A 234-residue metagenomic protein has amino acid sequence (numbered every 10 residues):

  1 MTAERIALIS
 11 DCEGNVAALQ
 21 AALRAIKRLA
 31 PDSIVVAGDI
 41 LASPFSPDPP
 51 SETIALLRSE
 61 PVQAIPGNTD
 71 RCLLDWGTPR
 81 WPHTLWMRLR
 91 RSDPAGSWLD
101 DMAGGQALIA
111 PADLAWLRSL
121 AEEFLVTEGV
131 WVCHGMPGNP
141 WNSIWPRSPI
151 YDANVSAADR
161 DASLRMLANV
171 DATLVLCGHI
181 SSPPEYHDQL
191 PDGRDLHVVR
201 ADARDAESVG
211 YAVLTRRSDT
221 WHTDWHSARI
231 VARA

Functional and structural regions predicted by a protein language model:
M1-A7, L125-W131, D192-H197: Beta-strand-turn-beta hairpins that frame and shape the catalytic cleft of phosphate-ester-processing enzymes
E4, P82-L89, V130-V170: Active-site-proximal segments of metal-dependent phosphoesterases and phosphodiesterases across multiple
R5-I9, G14-A107: Core catalytic region of metal-dependent phosphoesterases/phosphodiesterases, especially metallo-beta-lactamase-like
L8-S10, I34-D39, Q63-N68, V132-C133 (+3 more regions): Active-site neighborhood of phospho(di)ester-bond hydrolases with catalytic His/Asp-centered motifs
E13-A18, A42-P47, T69-W76, L125 (+3 more regions): Active-site environment of divalent metal-dependent phosphoester hydrolases
I26-A30, V126-T127, N169-D171, V213: Glycine-rich phosphate-binding loop signature in dinucleotide/nucleotide-binding domains
S92-G129: Metallo-beta-lactamase
H187-A234: Binuclear metal-dependent phosphoesterase catalytic core
